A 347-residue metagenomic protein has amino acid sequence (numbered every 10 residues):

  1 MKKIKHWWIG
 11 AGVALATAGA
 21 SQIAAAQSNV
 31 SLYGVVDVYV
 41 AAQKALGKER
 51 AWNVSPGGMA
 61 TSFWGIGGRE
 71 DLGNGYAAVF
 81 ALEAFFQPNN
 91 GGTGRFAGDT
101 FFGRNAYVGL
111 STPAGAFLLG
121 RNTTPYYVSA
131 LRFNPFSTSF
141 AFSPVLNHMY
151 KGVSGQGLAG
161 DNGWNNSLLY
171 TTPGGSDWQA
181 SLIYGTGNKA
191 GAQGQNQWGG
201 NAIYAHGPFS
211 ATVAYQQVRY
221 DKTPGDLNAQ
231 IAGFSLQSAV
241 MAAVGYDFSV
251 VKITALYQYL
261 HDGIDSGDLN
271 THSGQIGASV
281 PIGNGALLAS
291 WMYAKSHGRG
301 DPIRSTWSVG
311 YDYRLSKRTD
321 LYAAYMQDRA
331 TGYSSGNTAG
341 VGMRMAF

Functional and structural regions predicted by a protein language model:
G19-S21: N-terminal signal peptide c-region/cleavage motif recognized by signal peptidases
Q27-Q43, A51-T186, G194-N196, I203-S210: Outer membrane beta-barrel
V40-K48, F86-G92, P125-S129, N188-A190 (+6 more regions): Gram-negative outer-membrane beta-barrel proteins
G65-G67, Y107-G109, L169-T171, N201-I203 (+5 more regions): Outer-membrane beta-barrel architecture
Y76-A78, A114-F117, D177-A180, P208-V213 (+3 more regions): Repeated loop/turn-to-beta-strand initiation elements of outer-membrane beta-barrel proteins
L158-N165, T186-N196, I264-N270, H297-R304 (+1 more regions): Solvent-exposed loop/turn segments connecting transmembrane beta-strands in outer-membrane beta-barrel proteins
W198-S308: Detector for outer-membrane/organellar transmembrane beta-barrel domains, recognizing the amphipathic beta-strand
S335-F347: Outer-membrane beta-barrel "beta-signal"
